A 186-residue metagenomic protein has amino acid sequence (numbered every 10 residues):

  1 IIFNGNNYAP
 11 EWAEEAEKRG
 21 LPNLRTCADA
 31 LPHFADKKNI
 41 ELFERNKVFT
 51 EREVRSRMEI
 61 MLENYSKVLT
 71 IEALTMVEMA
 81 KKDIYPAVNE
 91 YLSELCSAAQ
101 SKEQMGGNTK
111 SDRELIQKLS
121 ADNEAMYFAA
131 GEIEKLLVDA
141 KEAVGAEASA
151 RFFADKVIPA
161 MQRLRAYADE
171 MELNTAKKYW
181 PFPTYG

Functional and structural regions predicted by a protein language model:
I1-G186: C-terminal amphipathic alpha-helical interaction region
